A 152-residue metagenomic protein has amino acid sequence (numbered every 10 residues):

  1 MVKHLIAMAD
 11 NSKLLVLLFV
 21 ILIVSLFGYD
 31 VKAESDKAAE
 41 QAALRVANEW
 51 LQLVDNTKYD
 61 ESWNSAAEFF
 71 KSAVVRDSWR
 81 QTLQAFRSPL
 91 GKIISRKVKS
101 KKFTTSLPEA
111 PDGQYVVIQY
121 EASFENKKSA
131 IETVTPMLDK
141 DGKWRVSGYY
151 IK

Functional and structural regions predicted by a protein language model:
V2-L17: Bacterial N-terminal signal peptides that target proteins for export
L5, S25-G28: Alpha-helical hydrophobic membrane-insertion segments
L17-L26: Bacterial N-terminal signal peptides
F27-K58: Short, low-complexity N-terminal intrinsically disordered segments enriched in polar/charged residues
E34-K37, N48-L51, A66-K71, E121-S123: Second-shell loop/turn segments in exported
L44-R45, D60-G113: Short solvent-exposed beta->alpha transition segments
S100-K152: Exposed beta-sheet edge and beta->alpha loop/turn motif
